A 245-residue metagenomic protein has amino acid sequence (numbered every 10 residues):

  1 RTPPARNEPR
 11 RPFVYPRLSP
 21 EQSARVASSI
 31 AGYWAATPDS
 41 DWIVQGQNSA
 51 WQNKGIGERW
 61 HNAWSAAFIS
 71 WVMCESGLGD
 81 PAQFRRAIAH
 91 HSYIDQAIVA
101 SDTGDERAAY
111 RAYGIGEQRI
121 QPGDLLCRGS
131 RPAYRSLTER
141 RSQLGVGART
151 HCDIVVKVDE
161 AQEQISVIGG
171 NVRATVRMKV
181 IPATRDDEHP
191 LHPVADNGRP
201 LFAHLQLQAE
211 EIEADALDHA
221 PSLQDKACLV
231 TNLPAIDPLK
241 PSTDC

Functional and structural regions predicted by a protein language model:
R1-P81, P221-C245: N-terminal capping segments
F13, W60, F68, F84 (+3 more regions): Phenylalanine-focused residue identity feature
S28, D41-W42, V156, S166 (+1 more regions): Residue-level marker of intrinsically disordered, low-complexity segments enriched for small/polar residues
G77-L78, C127-L137, V180-D187: Short regulatory "switch" loops immediately downstream of catalytic or recognition motifs within protein catalytic
P81-I88, Y93-A112, E188-I212: Repeat-unit-sized solenoid/scaffold elements
R85-R173: ...with weaker cross-activation on analogous glycine-rich loops/strands in unrelated enzymes
N171-C245: Low-complexity, Gly/Ser/Thr/Pro-rich intrinsically disordered linker/tail segments
